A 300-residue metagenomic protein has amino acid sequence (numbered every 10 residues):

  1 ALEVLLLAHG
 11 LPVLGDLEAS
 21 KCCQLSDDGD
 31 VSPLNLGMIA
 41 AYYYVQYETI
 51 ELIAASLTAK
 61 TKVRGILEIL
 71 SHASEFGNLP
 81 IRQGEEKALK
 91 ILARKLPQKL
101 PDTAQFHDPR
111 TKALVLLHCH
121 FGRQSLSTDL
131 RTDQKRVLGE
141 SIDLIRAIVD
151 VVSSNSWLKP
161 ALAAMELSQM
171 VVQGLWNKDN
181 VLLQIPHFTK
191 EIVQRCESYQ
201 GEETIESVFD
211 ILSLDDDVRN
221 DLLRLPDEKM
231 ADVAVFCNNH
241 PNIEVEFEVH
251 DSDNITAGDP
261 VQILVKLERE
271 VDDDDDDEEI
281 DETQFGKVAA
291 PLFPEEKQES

Functional and structural regions predicted by a protein language model:
L2-I205, S213, N238-H240, E244-S300: C-terminal helical accessory/scaffold domains
E206-E244: Catalytic cores of secreted or luminal carbohydrate-active enzymes
